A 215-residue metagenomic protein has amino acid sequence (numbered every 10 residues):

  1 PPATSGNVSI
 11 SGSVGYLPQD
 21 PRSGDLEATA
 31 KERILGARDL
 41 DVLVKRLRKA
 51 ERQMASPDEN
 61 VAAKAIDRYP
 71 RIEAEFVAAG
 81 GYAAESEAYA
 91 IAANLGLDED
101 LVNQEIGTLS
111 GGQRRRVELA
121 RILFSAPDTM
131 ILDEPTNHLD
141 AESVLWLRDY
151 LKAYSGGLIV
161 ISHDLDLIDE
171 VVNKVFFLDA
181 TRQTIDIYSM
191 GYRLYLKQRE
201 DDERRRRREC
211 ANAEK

Functional and structural regions predicted by a protein language model:
P1-C210: ABC ATP-binding cassette signature C-motif
A211-K215: Short cytosolic helices in intracellular loops of multi-pass membrane proteins
